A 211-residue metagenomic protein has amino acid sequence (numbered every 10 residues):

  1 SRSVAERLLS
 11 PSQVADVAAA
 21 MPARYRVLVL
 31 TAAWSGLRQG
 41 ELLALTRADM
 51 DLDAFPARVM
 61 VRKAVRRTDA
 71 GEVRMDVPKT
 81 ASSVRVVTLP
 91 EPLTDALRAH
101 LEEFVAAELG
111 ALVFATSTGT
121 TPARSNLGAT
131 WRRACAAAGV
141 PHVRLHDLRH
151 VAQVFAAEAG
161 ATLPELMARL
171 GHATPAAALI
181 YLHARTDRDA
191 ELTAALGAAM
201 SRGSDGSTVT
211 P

Functional and structural regions predicted by a protein language model:
S1-L45, D53-F55, R66, S82-V84 (+4 more regions): Basic, Lys/Arg- and aromatic-enriched nucleic-acid-binding interface segment
A15-R26, S35, V87, D95 (+2 more regions): Short, basic (Lys/Arg/His-rich) helix/loop patches that form interaction surfaces in the mid-to-C-terminal regions
A19, V65-L93, A106-A107, T116-G119 (+2 more regions): C-terminal secondary-structure termini that scaffold catalytic or DNA-interacting sites
A20, L45, A99-E103, Y181-A184 (+1 more regions): Residue-level signal for well-ordered alpha-helical positions
S35, D49-M50, A173, A184-R188 (+1 more regions): The DNA-recognition helices of helix-turn-helix-type DNA-binding domains
D49-P56, H142, A161-I180, S204: Short, polar N-cap/turn motifs at the start of nucleic acid-interacting alpha helices
